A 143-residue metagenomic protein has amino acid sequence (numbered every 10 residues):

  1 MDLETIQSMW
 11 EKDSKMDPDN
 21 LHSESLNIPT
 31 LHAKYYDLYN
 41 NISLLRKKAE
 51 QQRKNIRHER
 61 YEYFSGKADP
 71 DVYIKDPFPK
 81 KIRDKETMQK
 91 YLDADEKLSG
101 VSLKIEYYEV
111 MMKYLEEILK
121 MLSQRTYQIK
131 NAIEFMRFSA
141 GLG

Functional and structural regions predicted by a protein language model:
M1-G143: Charge-rich amphipathic alpha-helical interaction elements
